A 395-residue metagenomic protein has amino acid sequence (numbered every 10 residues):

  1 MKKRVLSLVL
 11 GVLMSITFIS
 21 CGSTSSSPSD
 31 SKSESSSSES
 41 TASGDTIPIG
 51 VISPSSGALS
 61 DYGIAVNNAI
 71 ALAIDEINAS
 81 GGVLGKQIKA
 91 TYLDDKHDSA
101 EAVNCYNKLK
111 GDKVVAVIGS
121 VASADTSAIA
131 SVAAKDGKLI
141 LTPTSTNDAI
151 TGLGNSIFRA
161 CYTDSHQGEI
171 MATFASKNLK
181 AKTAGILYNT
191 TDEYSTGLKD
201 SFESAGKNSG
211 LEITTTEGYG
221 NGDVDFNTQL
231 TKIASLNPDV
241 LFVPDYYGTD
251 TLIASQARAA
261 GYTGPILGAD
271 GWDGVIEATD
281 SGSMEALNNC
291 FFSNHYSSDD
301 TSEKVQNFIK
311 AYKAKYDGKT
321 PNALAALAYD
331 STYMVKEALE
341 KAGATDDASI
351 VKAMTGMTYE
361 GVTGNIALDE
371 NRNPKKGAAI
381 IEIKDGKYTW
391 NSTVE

Functional and structural regions predicted by a protein language model:
F18-S38: Bacterial lipoprotein signal-peptidase II cleavage site
S43, G50-A71, L93-S99, V121-A122 (+4 more regions): Extracytoplasmic "Venus flytrap"
D61-N68, S80-T151, Y219-V224, T249-T251: Beta-alpha junction/loop-to-helix N-cap segments that form part of ligand/metal-binding clefts
L109-V121, L141-P143, G185-Y188, N237-Y247 (+3 more regions): Periplasmic-binding protein-like
A133-K135, D200-S293: Extracellular/periplasmic bilobed ligand-binding domains
I157-G218, V240: An alpha-beta-alpha
A254-L327, E382-K384, Y388-V394: Extracellular/periplasmic periplasmic-binding protein-like sensory domains
A314-A326, K336-K387: Segments of small-molecule ligand-sensing domains
